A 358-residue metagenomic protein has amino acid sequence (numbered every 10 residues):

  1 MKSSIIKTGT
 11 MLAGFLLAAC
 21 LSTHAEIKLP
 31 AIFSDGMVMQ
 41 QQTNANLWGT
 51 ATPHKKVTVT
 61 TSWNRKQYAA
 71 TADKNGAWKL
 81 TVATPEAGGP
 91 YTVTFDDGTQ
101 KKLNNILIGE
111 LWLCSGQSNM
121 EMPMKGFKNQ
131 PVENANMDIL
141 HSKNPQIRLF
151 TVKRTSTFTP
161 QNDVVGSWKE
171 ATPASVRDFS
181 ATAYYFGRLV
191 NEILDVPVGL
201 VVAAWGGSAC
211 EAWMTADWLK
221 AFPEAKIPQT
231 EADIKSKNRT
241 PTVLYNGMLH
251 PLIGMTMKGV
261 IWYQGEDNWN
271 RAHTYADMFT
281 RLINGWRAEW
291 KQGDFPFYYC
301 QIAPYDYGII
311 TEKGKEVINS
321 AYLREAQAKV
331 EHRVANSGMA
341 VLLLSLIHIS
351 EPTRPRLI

Functional and structural regions predicted by a protein language model:
M1-E26: Bacterial Sec-dependent N-terminal signal peptides
M37-Q41: Short, solvent-exposed loop/linker segments at the N-terminal edge of repeated beta-sheet extracellular domains
T43-L47: Structural beta-strand segments of beta-rich domains
W48, H54-P123, F127-Q130, D195: Extended acidic/polar, glycine-enriched regions that form or flank non-catalytic beta-rich accessory modules
E110-L111, P145-Q146, L194-G199, M255-G259 (+2 more regions): Loop/turn elements at helix/coil->beta-strand transitions in domains of secreted/extracellular proteins
M122, K128-T172, L194-L244: Surface-exposed loop and adjacent secondary-structure segments within mature catalytic domains
R239-P251, D277-G285, V317-K329: Alpha-helical scaffolding within the catalytic cores of extracellular/periplasmic polymer-degrading hydrolases
I347-I358: Single conserved hydrophobic/aromatic residue that forms the stacking wall/gate of nucleotide- or nucleobase-binding
